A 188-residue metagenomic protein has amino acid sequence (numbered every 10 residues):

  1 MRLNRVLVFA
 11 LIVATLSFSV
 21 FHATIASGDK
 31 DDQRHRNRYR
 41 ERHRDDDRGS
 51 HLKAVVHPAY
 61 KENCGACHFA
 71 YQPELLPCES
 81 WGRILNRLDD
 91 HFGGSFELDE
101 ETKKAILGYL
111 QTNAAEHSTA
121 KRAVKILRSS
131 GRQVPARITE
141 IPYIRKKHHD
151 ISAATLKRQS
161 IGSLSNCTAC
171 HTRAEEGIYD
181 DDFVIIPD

Functional and structural regions predicted by a protein language model:
R2-A10: Bacterial N-terminal signal peptides that target proteins for export
A10-S19: Bacterial N-terminal signal peptides
V20-S27: Sec/Tat signal peptide C-region and signal peptidase I cleavage site
S27-G65, A70-A105, A115-H117, R122-D188: Sequence context surrounding c-type heme c attachment/ligation sites in exported
